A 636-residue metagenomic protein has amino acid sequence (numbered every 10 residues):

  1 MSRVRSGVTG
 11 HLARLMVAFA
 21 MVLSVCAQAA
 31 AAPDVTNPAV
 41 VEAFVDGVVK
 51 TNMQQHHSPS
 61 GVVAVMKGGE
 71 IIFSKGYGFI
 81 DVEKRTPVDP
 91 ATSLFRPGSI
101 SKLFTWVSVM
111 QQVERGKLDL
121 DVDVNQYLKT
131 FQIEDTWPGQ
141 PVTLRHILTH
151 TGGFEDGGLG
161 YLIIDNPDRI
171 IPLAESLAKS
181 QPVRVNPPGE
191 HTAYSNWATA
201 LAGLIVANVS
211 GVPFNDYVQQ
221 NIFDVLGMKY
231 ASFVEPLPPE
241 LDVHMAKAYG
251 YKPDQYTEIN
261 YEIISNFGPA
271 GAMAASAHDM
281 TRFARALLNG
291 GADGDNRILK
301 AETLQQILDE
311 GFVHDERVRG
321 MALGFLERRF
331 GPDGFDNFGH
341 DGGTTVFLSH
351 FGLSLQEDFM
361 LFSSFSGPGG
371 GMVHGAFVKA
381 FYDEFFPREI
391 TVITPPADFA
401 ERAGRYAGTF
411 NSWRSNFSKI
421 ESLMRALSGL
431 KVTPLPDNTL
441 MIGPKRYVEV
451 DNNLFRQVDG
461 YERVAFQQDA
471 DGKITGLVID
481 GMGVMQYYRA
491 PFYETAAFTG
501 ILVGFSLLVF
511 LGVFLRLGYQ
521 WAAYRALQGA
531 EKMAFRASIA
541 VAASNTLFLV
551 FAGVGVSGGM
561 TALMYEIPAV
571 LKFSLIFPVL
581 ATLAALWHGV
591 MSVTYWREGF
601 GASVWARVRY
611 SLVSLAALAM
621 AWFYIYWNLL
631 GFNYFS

Functional and structural regions predicted by a protein language model:
M1-H11: N-terminal secretory signal peptides that target proteins for export/translocation
A13-S24: Bacterial N-terminal signal peptides
A30-A32, M372-S636: Peripheral terminal and inter-domain segments
V35-F95, K117-D119, Q126, E134 (+2 more regions): Short, conserved catalytic-motif segment at the N-terminal edge
D46-V49, V63, G69, R96-V124 (+3 more regions): Active-site SXXK
I71, Y77-D81, T136-L355, P368 (+1 more regions): Short, surface-exposed loop or secondary-structure junction motifs that flank catalytic or metal-binding residues
F95-G98, T192-Y194: Catalytic tyrosine of NAD(P)H-dependent dehydrogenase/reductases that use a Tyr as the general acid/base
H350-G367, T475-I479: Short, well-ordered beta-strand elements
